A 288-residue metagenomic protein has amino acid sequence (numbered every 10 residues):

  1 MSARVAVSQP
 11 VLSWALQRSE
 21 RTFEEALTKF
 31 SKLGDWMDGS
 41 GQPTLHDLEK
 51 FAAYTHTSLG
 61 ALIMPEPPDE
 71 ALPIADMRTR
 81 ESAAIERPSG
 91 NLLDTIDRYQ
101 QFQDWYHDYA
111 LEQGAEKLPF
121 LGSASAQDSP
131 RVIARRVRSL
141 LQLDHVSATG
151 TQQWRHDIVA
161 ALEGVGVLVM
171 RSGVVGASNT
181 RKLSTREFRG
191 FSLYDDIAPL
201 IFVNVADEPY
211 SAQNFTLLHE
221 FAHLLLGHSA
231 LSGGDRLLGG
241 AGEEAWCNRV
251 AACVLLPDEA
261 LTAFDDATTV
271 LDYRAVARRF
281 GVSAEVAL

Functional and structural regions predicted by a protein language model:
M1-L288: Short juxta-domain linker segments that transition from a proline/glycine-rich, charged coil into a short amphipathic
